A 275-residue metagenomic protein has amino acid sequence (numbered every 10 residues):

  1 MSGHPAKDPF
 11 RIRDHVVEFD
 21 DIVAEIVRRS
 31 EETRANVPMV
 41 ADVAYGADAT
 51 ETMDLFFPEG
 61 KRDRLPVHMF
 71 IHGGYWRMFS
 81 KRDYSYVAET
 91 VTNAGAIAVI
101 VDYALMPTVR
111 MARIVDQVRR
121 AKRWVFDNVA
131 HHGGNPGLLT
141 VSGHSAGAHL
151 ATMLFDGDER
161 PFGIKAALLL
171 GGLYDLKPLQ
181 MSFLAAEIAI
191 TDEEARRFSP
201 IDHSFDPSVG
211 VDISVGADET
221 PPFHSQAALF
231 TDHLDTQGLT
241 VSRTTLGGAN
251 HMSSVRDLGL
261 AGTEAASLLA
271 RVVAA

Functional and structural regions predicted by a protein language model:
M1-A275: Alpha/beta-hydrolase superfamily serine-hydrolase fold, recognizing
